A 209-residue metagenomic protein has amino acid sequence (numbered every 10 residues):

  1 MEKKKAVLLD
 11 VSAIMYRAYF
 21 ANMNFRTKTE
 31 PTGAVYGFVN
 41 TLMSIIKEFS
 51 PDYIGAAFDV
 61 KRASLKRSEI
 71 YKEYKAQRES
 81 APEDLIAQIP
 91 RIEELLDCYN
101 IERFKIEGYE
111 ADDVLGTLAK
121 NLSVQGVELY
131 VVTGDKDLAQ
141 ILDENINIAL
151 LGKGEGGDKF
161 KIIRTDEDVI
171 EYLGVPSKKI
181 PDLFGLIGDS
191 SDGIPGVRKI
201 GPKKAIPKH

Functional and structural regions predicted by a protein language model:
E2-V132, K136-I163: Noncatalytic, basic helical substrate-engagement surface that gates or grips nucleic-acid strands
F25, A76-E79, D143, K178-I180 (+2 more regions): Short capping/connector residues at structural and topological boundaries
Y71-Y74, V169, I194: Short clusters of hydrophobic/aromatic residues that line enzyme substrate/ligand-binding pockets
E93, E167, I206: Short glycine-/small-residue-rich flexible loop motifs, especially phosphate/cofactor-binding loops
E155-S191: A short, charged helix-loop
I187-H209: Helix-hairpin-helix
